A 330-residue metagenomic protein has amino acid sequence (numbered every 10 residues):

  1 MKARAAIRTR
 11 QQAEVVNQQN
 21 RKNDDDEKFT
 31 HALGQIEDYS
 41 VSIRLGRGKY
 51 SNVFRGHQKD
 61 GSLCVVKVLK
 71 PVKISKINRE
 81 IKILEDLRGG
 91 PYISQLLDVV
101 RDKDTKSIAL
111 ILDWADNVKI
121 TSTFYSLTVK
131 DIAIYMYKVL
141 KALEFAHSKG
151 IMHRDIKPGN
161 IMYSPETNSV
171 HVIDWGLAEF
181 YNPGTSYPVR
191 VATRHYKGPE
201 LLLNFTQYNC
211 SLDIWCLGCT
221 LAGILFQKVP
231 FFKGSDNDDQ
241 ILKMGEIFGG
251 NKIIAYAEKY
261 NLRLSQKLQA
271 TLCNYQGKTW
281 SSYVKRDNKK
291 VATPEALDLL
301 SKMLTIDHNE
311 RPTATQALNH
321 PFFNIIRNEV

Functional and structural regions predicted by a protein language model:
S42-G48, V53: Protein kinase glycine-rich loop
N52-K70: Glycine-rich ATP phosphate-binding loop
G89-V99: Conserved HxN/HPN-centered segment at the entrance to the catalytic loop of eukaryotic protein kinase-like domains
T105-V118: Conserved short submotifs of the Hanks-type protein kinase catalytic core that shape the nucleotide-binding pocket
Y135-M136: Activation segment signature within eukaryotic-like protein kinase domains
H147-Y163: Catalytic-loop of the protein kinase fold
G250-S301: C-terminal lobe substrate-recognition/regulatory segment of protein kinase catalytic domains
